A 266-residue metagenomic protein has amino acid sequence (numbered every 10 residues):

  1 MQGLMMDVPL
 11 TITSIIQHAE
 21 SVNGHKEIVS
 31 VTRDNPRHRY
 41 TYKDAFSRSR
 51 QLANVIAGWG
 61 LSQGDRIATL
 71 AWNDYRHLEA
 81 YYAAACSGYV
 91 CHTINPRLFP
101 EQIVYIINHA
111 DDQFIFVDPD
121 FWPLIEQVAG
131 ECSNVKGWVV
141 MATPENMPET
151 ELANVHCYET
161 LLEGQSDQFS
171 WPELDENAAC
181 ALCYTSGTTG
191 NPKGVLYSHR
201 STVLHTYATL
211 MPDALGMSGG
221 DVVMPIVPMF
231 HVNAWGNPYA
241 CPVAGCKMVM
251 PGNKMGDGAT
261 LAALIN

Functional and structural regions predicted by a protein language model:
D7-V29, S47: A short N-terminal helical cap/helix-turn-helix that marks the beginning of AMP-binding/adenylate-forming
I15-Q17, G58-W59, C86-E163, L174 (+1 more regions): Structural core segment of the AMP-binding/adenylate-forming
G24-K26, V139, V155, E163-Y184 (+2 more regions): Conserved pre-ATP/AMP-binding loop-to-beta segment of ANL
I28-D74, L78-Y82, F99-V104, C157-T160: Conserved AMP-binding/adenylate-forming core of the ANL superfamily
R39-K43, C180-Y207: Conserved AMP-binding A3 loop
F46-L52, E163-S166, V195-S218, F230: Conserved structural elements of the adenylate-forming
R66, W72-P100, N108-F114, V128 (+2 more regions): A short helix-loop-beta submotif of the ANL/AMP-binding
V203-V222, V232-N266: Conserved AMP-binding/adenylation subdomain of ANL enzymes
